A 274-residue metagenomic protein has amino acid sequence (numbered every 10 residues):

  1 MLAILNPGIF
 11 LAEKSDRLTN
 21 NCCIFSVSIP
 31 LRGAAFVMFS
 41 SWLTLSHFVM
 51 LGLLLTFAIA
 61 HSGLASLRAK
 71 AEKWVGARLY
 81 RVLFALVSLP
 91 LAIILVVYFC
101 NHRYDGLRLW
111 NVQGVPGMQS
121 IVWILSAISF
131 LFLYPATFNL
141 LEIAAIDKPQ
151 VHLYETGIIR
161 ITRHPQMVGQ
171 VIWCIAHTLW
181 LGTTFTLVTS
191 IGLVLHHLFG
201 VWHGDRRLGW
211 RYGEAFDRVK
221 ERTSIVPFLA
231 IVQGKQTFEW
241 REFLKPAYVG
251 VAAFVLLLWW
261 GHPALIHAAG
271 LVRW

Functional and structural regions predicted by a protein language model:
K14-S15: Polybasic, lysine-rich low-complexity intrinsically disordered segments
C22-C23: Cysteine-centered motifs
M38-V49, C100-D105, Q113-G117, H177-L187: Helix-coil boundary and interhelical linker segments in multi-pass alpha-helical membrane proteins
V49-A58: Structural signature of hydrophobic alpha-helical transmembrane segments
A60-Y80: Membrane-interface helix-loop junction between the first two transmembrane segments
E72-W74, V112-W274: Cytosolic-biased juxtamembrane loops and peripheral soluble domains of multi-pass membrane proteins
F84-H102: A generic, lipid-embedded transmembrane alpha helix
V96-L107, Y134-A144: Transmembrane alpha-helix boundary signature
